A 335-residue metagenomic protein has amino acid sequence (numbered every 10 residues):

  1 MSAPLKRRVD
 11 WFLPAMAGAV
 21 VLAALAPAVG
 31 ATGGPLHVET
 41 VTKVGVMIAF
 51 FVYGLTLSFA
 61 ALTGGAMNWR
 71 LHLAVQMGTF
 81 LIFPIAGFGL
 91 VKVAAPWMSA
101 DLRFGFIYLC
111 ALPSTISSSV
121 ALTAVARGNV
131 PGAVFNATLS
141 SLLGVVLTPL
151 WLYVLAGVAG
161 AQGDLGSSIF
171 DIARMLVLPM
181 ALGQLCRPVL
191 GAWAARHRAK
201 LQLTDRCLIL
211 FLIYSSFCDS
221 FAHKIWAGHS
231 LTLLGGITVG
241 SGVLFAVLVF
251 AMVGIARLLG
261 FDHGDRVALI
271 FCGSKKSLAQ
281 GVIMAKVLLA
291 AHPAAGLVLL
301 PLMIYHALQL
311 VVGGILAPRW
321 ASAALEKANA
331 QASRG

Functional and structural regions predicted by a protein language model:
M1-G335: Alpha-helical transmembrane segments of multi-pass small-molecule/ion transporters
